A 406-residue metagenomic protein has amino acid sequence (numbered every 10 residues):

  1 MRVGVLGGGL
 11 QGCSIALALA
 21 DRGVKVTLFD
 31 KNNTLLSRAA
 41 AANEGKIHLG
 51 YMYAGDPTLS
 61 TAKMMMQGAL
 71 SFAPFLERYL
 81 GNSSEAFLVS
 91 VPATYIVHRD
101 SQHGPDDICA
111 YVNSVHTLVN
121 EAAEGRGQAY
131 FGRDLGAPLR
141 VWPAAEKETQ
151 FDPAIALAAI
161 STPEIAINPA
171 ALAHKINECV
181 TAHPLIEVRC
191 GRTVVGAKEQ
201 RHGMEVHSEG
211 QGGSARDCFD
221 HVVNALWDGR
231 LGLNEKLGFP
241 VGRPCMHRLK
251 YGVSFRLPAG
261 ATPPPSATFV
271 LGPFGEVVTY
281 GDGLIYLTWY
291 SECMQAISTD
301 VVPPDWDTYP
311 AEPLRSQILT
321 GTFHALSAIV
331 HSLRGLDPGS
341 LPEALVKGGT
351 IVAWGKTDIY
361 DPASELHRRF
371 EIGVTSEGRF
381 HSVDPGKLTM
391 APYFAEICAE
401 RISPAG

Functional and structural regions predicted by a protein language model:
R2-L28: N-terminal Rossmann-like FAD-binding beta1-loop-alpha1 element of flavoenzymes
D21-A41: Glycine-rich FAD pyrophosphate-binding loop
L35-L36, G210-V270, Y280-G283: Central helical "cap/lid" subdomain
G45-A144: Dinucleotide-binding Rossmann-like beta1-alpha1 core, especially the glycine-rich loop that anchors the ADP
E85-D100, R140-P184, E377-D384: Helix-loop-beta segment of a Rossmann-like dinucleotide-binding subdomain
A156-H221, A225-L231, A391-R401: Helical element adjacent to the flavin cofactor pocket in flavoenzyme catalytic cores
I160-P163, A328-G406: C-terminal catalytic lobe of FAD-dependent flavoproteins
P264-P362: Active-site lid/adjacent beta-loop-alpha segment flanking the redox-cofactor pocket in flavoenzymes
